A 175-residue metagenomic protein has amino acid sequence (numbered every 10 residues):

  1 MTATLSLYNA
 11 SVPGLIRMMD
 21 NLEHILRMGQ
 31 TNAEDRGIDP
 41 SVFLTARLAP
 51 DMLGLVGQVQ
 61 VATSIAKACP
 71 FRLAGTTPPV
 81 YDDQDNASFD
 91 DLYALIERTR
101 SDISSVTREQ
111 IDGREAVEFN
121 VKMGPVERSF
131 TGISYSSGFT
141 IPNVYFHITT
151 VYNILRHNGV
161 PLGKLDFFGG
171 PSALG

Functional and structural regions predicted by a protein language model:
A3-R17, D39-S64, D82-L92, G124-N143 (+1 more regions): Alpha-helical scaffold segments that form or flank carboxylate-/histidine-based iron centers
M19, E23-Q30, K67-P70, E97-S104 (+1 more regions): Structural signal for well-ordered, non-membrane alpha-helices
G29-R36, V106-G113, H157-L162: Surface-exposed helix-capping loop/turn segments at secondary-structure junctions
Q30-P50, R114-V121: Short secondary-structure junction/hinge motifs that connect adjacent elements
D51-P79, T99-T107: Conserved alpha-helical segments that form or flank metal/cofactor-binding pockets of metalloenzymes
G75-A87, H157-G163: Long amphipathic alpha-helical coiled-coil segments
D85-M123, R128-L155: Acidic/histidine-rich alpha-helical segments that form the ligand environment of transition-metal centers
R156-G175: C-terminal end-helix/capping segment
